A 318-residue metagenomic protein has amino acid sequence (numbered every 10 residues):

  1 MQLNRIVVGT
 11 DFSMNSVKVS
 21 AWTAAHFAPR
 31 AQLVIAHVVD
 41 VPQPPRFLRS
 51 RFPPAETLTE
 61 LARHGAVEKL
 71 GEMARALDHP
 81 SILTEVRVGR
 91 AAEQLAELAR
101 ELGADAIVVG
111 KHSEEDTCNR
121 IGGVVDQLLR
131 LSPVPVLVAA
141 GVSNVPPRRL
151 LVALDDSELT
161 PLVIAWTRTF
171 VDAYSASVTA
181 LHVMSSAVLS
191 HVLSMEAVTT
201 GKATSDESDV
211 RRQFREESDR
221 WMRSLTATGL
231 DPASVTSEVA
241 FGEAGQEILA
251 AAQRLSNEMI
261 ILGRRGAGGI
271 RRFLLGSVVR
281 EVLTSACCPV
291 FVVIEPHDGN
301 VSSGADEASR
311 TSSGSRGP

Functional and structural regions predicted by a protein language model:
M1-P53, R149-T204, S234, N257 (+2 more regions): Small/aliphatic-rich secondary-structure junction motif
M1-Q2, W22-A25, D40, P53-E60 (+5 more regions): Structural beta-alpha unit
L3, A106-Q127, P147, M259-S285 (+1 more regions): Glycine-rich, Arg-bearing micro-motifs that act as flexible, cationic patches
V34-A36, L83-R87, L137, T179-L181 (+2 more regions): General small-molecule cofactor/ligand-binding pocket signal
P45-F47, N119-R120, V163, S190-S194 (+3 more regions): Short, well-ordered secondary-structure micro-motifs
P53-E68, T200-E217: A short acidic, glycine-rich active-site loop that binds or catalyzes chemistry on phosphate/adenosine moieties
V108-K111, P135-G141, G263, V290-I294: Short beta-strand elements of ligand-binding domains
G123-V142: Short, structured interface segments
